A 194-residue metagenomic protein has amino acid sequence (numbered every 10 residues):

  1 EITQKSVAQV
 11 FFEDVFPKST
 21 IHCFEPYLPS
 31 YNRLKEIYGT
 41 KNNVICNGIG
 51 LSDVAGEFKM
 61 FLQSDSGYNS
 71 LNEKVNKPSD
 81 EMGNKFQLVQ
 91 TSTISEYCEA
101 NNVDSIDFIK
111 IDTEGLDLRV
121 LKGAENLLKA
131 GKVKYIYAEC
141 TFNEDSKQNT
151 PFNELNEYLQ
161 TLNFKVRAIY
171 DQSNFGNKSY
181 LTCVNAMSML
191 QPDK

Functional and structural regions predicted by a protein language model:
E1-K194: Phosphate/nucleotide-binding beta-alpha loop and adjacent structural elements of enzyme active sites
